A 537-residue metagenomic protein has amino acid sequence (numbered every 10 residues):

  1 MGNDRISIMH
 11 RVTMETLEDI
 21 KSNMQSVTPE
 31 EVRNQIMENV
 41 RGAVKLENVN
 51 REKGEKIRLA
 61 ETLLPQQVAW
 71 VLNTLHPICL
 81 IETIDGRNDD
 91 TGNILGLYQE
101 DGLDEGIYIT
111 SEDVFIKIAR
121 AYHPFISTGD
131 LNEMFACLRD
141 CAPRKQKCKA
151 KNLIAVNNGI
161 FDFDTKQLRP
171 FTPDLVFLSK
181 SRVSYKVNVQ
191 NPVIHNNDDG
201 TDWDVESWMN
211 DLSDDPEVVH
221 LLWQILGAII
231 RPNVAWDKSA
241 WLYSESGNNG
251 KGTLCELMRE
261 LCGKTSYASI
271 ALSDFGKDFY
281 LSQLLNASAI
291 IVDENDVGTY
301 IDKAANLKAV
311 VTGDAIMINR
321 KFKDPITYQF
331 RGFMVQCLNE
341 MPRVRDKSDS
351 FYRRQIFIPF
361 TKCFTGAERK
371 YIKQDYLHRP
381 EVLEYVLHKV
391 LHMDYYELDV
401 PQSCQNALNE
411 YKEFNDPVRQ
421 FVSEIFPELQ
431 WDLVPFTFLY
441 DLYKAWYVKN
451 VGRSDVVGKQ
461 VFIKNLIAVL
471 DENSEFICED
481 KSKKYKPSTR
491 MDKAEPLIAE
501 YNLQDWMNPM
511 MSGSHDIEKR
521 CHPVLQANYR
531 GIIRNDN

Functional and structural regions predicted by a protein language model:
G2-N93, A121-N537: Feature primarily recognizes SF3-like P-loop helicase cores of small DNA viruses
E100-L103, I107-Y122: Trp- and S/T/G-rich repeat-edge/linker motifs of beta-rich repeat architectures
